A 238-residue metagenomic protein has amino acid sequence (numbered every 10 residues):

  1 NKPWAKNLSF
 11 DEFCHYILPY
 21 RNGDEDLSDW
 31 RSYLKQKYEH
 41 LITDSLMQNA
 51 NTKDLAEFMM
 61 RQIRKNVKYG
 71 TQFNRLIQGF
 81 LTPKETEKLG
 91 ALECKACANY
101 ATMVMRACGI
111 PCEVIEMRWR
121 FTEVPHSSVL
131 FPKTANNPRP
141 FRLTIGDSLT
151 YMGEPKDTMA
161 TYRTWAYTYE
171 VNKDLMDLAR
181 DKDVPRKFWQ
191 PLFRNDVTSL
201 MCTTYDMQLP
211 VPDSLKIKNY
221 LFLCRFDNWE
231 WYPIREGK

Functional and structural regions predicted by a protein language model:
N1-L89: Secondary-structure boundary elements
N1-P3, Y20-N22, N66-V67, R139-K238: Alpha-helical and coiled-coil interaction segments, frequently adjacent to or embedded within charge-biased
S9, S28, S32, S45 (+4 more regions): Generic serine detector
L46-Q62, L76-F80, K84, L89-G90 (+1 more regions): Hydrophobic/aromatic-rich core segments of domains that either
